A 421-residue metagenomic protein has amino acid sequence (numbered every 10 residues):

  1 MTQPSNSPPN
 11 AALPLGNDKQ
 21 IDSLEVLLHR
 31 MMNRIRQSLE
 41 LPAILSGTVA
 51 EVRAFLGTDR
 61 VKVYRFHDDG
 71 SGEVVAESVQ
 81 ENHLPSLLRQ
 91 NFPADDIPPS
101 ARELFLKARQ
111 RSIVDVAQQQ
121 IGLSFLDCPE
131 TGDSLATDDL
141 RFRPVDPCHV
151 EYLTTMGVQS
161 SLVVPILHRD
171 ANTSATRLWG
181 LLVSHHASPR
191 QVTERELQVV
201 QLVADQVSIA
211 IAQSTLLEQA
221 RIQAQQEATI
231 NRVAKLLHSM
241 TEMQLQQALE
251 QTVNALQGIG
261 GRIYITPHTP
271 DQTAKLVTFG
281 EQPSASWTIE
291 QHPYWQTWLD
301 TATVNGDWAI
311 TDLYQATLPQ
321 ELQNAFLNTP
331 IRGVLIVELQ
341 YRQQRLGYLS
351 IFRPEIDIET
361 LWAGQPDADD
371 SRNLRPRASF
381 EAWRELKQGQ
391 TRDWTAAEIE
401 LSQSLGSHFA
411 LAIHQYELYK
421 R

Functional and structural regions predicted by a protein language model:
M1-I44, A54-F55, V74, R195-E242 (+2 more regions): Signal-transmission linkers at sensory-effector interfaces
T2-V26, R353-R392: Sensory coupling linkers of modular signal transduction proteins
L27, R177, V183, Q191-A212 (+2 more regions): Amphipathic alpha-helical "output/dimerization" segments
L27-M31, I35, E40-V63, H149 (+3 more regions): Amphipathic alpha-helical coiled-coil segments that mediate homodimerization and allosteric signal transmission
Y64-P129, E250-N254, Y264-G306, Q315: GAF sensory/regulatory domain recognition with acknowledged cross-activation on helical regulatory dimers
Q119-Q159, L313-G333, E355-D370, Q388: Signal-transducing coupling segments at domain and membrane junctions
Q159-T173, R332-Q340: Short hydrophobic beta-strand micro-motif common in sensory/regulatory domains
I166-D170, G180-R190, L349-I358, R384-Q390 (+1 more regions): Short beta-strand-to-loop transition segments that serve as allosteric relay/switch motifs in sensory/regulatory domains
